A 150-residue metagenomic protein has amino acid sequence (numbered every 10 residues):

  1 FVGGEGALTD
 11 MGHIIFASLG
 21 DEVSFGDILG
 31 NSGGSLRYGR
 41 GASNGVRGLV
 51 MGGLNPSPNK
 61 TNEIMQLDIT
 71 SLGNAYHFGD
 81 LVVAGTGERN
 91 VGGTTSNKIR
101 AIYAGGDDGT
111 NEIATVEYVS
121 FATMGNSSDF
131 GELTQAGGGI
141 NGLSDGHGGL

Functional and structural regions predicted by a protein language model:
F1-L150: Polar, enzyme-active/binding microenvironments
